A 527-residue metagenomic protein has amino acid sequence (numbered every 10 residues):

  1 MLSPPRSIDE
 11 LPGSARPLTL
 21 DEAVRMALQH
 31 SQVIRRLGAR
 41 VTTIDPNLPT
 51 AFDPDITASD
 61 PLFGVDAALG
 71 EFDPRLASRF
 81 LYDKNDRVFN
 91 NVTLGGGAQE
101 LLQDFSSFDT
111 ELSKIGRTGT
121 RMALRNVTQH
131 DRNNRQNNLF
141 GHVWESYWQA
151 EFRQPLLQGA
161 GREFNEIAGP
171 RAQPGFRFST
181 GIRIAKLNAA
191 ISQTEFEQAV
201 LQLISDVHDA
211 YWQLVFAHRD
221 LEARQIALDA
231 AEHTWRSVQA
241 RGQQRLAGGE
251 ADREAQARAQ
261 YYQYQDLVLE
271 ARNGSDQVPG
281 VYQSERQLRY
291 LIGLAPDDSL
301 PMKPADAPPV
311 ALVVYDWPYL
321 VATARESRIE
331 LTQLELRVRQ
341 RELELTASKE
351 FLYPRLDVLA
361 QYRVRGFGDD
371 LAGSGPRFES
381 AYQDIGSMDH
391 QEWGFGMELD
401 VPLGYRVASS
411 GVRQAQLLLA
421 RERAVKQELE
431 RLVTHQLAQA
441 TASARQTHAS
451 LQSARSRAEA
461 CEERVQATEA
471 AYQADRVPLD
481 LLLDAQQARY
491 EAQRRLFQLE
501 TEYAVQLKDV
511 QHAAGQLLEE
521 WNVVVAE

Functional and structural regions predicted by a protein language model:
L2-G38: Regulatory alphaC helix of protein kinase catalytic domains
D21-R25, S59, F63-D66, R286 (+1 more regions): Solvent-exposed, polar/charged alpha-helical surfaces in well-ordered, non-transmembrane soluble domains, broadly
Q32-R36, L48-D55, S59-R75, F89 (+10 more regions): A glycine-/polar-enriched beta->alpha junction
T50-A68, A199-R224, A240, Q260 (+6 more regions): Amphipathic alpha-helical coiled-coil segments
A68, A189-Y319, S443, T447 (+3 more regions): Periplasmic alpha-helical coiled-coil/stalk elements that build and connect Gram-negative outer-membrane
L76-K84, L124-H130, V358-V364: Transmembrane beta-barrel strands of outer-membrane/channel proteins
N90-L94, A98, D370-Y382: Solvent-exposed loop segments that connect transmembrane elements
E270-V278, R286-S299, A307-A311, W317 (+3 more regions): Acidic, low-complexity, intrinsically disordered peripheral segments
